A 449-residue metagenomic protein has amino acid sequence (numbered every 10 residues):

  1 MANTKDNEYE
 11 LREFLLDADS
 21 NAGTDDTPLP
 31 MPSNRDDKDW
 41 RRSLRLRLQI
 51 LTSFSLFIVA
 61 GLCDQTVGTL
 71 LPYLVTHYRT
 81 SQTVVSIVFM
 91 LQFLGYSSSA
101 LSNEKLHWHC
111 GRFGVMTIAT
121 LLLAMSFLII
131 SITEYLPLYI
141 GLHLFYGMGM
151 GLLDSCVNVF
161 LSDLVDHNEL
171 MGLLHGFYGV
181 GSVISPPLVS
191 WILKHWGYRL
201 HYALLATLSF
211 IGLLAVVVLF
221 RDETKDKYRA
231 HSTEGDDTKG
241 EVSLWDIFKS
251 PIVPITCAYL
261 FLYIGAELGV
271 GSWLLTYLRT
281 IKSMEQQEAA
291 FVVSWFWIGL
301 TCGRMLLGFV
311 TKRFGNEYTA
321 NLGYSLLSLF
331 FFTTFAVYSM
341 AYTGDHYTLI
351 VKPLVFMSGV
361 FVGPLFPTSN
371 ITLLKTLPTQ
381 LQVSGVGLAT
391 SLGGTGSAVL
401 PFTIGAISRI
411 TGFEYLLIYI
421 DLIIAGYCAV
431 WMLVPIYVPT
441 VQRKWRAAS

Functional and structural regions predicted by a protein language model:
V67-T69, S250-M305: Extracytoplasmic gate region of multi-pass secondary transporters
R79, G111, I132-P137, S283 (+2 more regions): Helix-breaking motifs and short loop linkers at transmembrane-helix boundaries and internal kinks in secondary membrane
S98-P137: Conserved MFS/SLC helix-loop-helix module at the cytosolic interface between two early adjacent transmembrane helices
S99-R112, L193, G303-E317, Y342 (+1 more regions): Helix-to-loop junctions at the C-terminal end of transmembrane segments in multipass secondary transporters
G151-V165, P364-P378: Intracellular juxtamembrane helix-capping segments at the cytosolic ends of symmetry-related transmembrane helices
H167, L173-K227: Helix-loop-helix hairpin linking two adjacent transmembrane segments in secondary transporters
H201-V218, L417-P435: Symmetry-related core transmembrane helices of the 12-TM Major Facilitator Superfamily/SLC fold
E317-S369: C-terminal transmembrane helical hairpin of 12-TM major facilitator-type secondary transporters
